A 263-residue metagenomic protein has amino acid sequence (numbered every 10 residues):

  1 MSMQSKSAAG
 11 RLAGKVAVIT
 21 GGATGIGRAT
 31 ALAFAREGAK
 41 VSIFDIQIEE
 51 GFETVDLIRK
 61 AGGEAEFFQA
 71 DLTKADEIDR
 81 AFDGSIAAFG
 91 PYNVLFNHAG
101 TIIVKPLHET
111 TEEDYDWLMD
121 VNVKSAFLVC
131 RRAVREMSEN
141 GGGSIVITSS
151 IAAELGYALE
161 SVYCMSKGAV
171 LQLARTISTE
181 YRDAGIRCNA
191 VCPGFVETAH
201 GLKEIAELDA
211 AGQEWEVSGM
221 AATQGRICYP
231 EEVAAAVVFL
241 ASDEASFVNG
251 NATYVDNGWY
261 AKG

Functional and structural regions predicted by a protein language model:
S2-A8, L155, V238, N249-G263: Short C-terminal tail/terminal secondary-structure segment of NAD(P)H-dependent dehydrogenase/reductase domains
P106-L107, D114-W117, S218: Substrate-binding pocket helix/loop in short-chain dehydrogenase/reductase
H108, L155-S161, D183-A184, G225 (+1 more regions): Active-site loop immediately N-terminal to the catalytic Tyr-X3-Lys motif of short-chain dehydrogenase/reductase
C130, S166, A174: Active-site helix of classical SDR
R135, T179-D183, S246: Alpha-helical segment proximal to the catalytic Tyr-Lys
S150: Residue(s) in the substrate-gating loop at a strand-loop-helix junction that position the organic substrate next
A222-V233, E244: A conserved structural motif in NAD(P)-dependent oxidoreductases
